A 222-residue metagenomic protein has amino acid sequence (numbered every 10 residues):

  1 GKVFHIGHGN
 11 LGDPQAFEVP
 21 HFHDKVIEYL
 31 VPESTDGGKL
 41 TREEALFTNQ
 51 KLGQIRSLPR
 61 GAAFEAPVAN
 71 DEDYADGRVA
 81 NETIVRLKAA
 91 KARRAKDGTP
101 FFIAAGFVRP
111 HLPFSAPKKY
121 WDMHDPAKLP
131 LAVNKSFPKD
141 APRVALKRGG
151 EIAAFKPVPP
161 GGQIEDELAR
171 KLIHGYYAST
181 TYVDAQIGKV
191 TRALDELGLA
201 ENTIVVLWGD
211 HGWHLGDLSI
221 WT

Functional and structural regions predicted by a protein language model:
G1-E72: Catalytic-site neighborhoods of secreted/periplasmic enzymes that process anionic sulfate/phosphate groups
G1-G12, G106-H111, S136-A141, L207-H214 (+1 more regions): Short, solvent-exposed turn/loop segments enriched in Gly/Ser/Thr/Pro and often Arg
G1-N10, A69-R94, H111: Active-site-proximal alpha/beta segments of enzymes that process anionic O-linked groups
H8-D36, R109-A141: Aromatic- and acidic-residue-enriched segments that line the glycan-binding/catalytic groove of carbohydrate-active
S57-N70, I152-H174: Short glycine/proline-rich turn/loop motifs
Y74-K91, L131, G161-T203: A long, amphipathic alpha-helix that forms part of the scaffold/cap immediately adjacent to metal-dependent active
P113-K119, A193-T222: Histidine-centered active-site microenvironments of extracellular/periplasmic hydrolases and transferases
